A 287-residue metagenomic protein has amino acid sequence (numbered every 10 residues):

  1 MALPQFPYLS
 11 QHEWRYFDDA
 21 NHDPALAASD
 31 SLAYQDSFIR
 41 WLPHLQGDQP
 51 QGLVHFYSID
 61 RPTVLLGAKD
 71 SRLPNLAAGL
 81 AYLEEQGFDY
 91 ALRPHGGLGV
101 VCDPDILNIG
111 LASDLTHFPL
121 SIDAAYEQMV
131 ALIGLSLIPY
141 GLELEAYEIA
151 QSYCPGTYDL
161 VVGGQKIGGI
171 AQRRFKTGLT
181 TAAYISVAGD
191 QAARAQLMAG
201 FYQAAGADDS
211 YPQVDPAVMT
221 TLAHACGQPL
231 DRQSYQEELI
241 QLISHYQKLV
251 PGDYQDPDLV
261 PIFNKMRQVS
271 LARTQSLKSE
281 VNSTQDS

Functional and structural regions predicted by a protein language model:
M1-P119: N-terminal lobe of the biotin/lipoate ligase/transferase fold
F17, I167-G168, V218, L222: Local beta-strand/beta-hairpin segments that build beta-sheet-rich folds
D30, Y34, N75, S121-L132 (+1 more regions): Short amphipathic alpha-helical segments
L107-A150: Contiguous, small/hydrophobic- and glycine-enriched helical/loop subdomains that border and often "cap" functional
Y140-L142, T177-S287: Long, positively charged amphipathic alpha-helical accessory segments at protein N-termini or as interdomain linkers
A146-I167: Beta-rich nucleic-acid/ligand-interaction surfaces
G164-Q172, T180: Aromatic/basic-lined ligand-recognition segments that form π-stacking hydrophobic pockets flanked by Lys/Arg to engage
